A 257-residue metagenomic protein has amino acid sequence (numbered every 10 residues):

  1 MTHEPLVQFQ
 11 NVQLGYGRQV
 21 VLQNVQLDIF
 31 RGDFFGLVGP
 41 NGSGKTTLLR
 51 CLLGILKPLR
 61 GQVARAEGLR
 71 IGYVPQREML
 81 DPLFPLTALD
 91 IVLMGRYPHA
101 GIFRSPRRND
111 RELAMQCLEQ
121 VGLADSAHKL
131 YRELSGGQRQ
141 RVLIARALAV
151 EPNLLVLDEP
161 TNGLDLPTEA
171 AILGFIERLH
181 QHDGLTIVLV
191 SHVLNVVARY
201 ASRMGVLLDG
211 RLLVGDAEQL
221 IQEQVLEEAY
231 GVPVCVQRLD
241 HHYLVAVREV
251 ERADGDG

Functional and structural regions predicted by a protein language model:
L53: Helix-to-loop junction immediately C-terminal to a conserved catalytic motif
L93, R108-S126: Conserved ABC ATPase "signature" region
L130-L134, Q138: Conserved ABC ATPase signature
E151: Conserved catalytic motifs of ABC-family nucleotide-binding domains
L155-E159: Catalytic Walker B motif of ABC-type/P-loop ATPase nucleotide-binding domains
S191-H192: H-loop/switch region of ABC-family ATPase nucleotide-binding domains
A229-G257: ABC ATPase nucleotide-binding domains
